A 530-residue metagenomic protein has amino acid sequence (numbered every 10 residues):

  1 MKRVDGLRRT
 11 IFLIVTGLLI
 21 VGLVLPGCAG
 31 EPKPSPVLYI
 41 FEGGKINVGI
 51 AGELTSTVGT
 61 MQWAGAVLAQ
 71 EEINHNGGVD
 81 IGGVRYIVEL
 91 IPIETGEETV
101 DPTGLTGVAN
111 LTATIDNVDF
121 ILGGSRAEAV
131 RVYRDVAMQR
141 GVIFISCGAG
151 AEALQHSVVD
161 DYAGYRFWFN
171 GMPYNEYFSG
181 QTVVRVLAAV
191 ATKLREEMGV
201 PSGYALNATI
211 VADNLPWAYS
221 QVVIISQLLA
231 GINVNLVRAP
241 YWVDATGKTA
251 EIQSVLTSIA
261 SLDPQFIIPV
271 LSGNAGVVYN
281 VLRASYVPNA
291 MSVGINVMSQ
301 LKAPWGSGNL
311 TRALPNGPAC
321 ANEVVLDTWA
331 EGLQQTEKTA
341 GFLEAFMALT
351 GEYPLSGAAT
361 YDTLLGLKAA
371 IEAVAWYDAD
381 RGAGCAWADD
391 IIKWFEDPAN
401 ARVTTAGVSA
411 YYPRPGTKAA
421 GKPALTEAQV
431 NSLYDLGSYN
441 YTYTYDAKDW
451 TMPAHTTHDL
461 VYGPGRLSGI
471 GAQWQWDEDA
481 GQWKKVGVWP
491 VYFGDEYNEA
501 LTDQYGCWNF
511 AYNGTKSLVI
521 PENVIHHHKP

Functional and structural regions predicted by a protein language model:
M1-N47, A113, Q139, V519-P530: Short, low-complexity disordered leader/linker segments with a strong preference for bacterial N-terminal type II
P32-V37, G43, T57-A64, V79-D160 (+3 more regions): Beta-alpha junction/loop-to-helix N-cap segments that form part of ligand/metal-binding clefts
V37-Q70, S125, L206-D213: Short beta-strand segments enriched in small/hydrophobic residues
G59-I81, V223-L228: Short, polar/charged alpha-helical segment
V118-P240, T246, A290-V324: Extracytoplasmic ligand/sensor domains, especially the bilobed periplasmic-binding protein
A127-R140, Y219, I225, E251 (+4 more regions): Hydrophobic alpha-helical
P173-E176, L282-T363, E372-D378, F510 (+2 more regions): Extracellular/periplasmic periplasmic-binding protein-like sensory domains
L349-G357, K368-Y492: Segments of small-molecule ligand-sensing domains
